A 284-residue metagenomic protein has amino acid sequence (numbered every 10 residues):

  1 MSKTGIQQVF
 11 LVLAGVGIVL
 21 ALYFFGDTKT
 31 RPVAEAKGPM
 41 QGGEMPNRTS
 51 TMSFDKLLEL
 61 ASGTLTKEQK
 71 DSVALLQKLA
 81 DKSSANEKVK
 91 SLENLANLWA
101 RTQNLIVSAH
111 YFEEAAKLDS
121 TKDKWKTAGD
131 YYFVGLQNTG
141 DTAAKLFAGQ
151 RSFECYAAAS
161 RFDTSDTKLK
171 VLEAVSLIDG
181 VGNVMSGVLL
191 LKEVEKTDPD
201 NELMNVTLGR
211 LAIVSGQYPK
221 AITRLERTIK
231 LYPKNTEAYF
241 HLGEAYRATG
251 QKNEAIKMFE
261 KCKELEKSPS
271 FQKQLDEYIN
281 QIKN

Functional and structural regions predicted by a protein language model:
S2-I106: N-terminal leader/linker segments that initiate helical-solenoid repeat arrays
K3-G17, V214, P219, A248-N284: Terminal, low-structured helical/coil segments at or just beyond the last alpha-helical repeat
N86, D119-S120, T164, P199 (+2 more regions): Short coil turns that delineate tetratricopeptide repeat
S91, K124-W125, L169, M204 (+2 more regions): TPR alpha-solenoid repeat register
N94, T127, Y131, L172 (+3 more regions): Canonical tetratricopeptide repeat
G129-Q150, A157-K230: Alpha-helical adaptor scaffolds
